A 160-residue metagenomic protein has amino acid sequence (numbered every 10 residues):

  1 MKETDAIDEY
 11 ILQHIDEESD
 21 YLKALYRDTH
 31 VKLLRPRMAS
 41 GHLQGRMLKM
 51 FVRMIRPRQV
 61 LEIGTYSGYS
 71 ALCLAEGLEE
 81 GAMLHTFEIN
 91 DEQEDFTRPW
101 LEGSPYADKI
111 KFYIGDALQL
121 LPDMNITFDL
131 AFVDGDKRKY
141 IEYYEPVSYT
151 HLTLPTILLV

Functional and structural regions predicted by a protein language model:
M1-E18: N-terminal auxiliary segments of SAM/dcSAM-dependent transferases
K32-S40: Class I SAM-dependent methyltransferase Rossmann-like catalytic core, especially the SAM/SAH-binding loop
H42-L118: SAM cofactor-binding core of SAM-dependent methyltransferases, primarily the Rossmann-like beta-alpha-beta module
V60, A131-D134: Receiver (REC) domain switch-region micro-motif
L74, V147-S148: Class I S-adenosylmethionine-dependent transferase superfamily signal
D123-L130: A short acidic, Gly/Pro-enriched loop at the edge of an enzyme's catalytic core that lines a small-molecule cofactor
R138-P146: A short, conserved alpha-helix within the catalytic core of class I
T150-T156: Conserved small/polar residues in nucleotide/adenosyl-binding loops
